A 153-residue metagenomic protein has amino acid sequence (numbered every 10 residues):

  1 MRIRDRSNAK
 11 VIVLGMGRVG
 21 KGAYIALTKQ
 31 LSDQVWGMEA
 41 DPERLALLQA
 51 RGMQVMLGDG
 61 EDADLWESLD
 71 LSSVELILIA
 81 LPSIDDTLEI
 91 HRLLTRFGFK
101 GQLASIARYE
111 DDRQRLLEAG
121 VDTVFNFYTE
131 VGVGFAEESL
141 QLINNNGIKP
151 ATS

Functional and structural regions predicted by a protein language model:
M1-S153: Cytosolic regulatory regions of ion transport systems
